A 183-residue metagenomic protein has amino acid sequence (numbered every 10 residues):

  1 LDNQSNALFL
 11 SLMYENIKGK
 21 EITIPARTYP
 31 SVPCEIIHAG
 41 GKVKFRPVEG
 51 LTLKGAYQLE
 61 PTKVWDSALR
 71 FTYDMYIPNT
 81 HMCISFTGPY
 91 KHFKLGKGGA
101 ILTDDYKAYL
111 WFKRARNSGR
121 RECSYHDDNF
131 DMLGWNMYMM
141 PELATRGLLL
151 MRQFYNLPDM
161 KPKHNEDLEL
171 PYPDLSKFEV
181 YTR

Functional and structural regions predicted by a protein language model:
A7, I24, I84-G88: Generic detector of short alpha-helix boundary/capping microenvironments and adjacent low-complexity segments
A7, T28-Y29, A108: Alpha-helix capping/helix-boundary segments
A7-E15, G99, G147: Buried hydrophobic packing segments
L12, N16-M75: PLP-dependent aminotransferase-like
F71-I77, H81-R183: Active-site region of PLP-dependent enzymes
